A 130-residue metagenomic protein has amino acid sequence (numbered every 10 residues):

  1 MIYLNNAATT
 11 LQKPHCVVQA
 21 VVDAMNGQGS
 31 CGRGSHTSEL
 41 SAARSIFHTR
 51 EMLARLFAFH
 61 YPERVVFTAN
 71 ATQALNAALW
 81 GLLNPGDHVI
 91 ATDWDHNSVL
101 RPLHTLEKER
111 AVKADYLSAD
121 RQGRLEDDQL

Functional and structural regions predicted by a protein language model:
M1-L130: Pyridoxal 5′-phosphate
